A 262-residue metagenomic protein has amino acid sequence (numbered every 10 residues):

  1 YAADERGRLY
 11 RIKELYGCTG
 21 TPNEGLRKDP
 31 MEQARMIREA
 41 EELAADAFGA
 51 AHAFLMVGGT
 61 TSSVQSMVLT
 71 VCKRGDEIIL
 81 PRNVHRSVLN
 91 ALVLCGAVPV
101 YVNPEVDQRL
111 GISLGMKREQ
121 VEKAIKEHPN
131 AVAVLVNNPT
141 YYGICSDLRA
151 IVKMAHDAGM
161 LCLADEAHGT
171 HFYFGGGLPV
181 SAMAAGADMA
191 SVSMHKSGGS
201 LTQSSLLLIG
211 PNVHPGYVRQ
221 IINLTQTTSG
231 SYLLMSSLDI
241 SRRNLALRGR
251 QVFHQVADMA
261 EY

Functional and structural regions predicted by a protein language model:
Y1-E14: N-terminal glycine-rich, Lys/His-bearing helix-loop that initiates the first secondary-structure elements of many
Y10-R11, A47-A50, T60-Y262: Conserved PLP-enzyme active-site core in the AAT-like
I12-S62: Conserved N-terminal alpha-helix of the aminotransferase class I/II PLP-enzyme fold
